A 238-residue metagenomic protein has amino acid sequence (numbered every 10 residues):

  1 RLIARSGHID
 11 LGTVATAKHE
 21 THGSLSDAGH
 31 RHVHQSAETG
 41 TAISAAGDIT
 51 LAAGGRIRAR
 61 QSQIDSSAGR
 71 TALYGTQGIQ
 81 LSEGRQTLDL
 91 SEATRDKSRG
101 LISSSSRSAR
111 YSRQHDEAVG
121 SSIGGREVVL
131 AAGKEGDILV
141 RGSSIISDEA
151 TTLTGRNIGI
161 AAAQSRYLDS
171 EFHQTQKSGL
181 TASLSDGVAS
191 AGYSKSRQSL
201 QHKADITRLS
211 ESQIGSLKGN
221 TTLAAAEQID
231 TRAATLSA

Functional and structural regions predicted by a protein language model:
R1-A238: Binding/recognition "hotspot" determinant
